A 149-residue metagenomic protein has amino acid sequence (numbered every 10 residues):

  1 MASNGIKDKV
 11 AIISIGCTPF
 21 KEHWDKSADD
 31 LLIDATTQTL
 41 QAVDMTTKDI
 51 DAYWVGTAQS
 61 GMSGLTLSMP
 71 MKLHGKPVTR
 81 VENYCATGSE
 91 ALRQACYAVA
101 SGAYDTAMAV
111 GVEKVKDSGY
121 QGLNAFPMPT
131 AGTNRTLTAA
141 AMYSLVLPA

Functional and structural regions predicted by a protein language model:
M1-T79, V112-A149: Conserved "HGTGT" condensation-loop signature of ketosynthase/thiolase-family condensing enzymes that catalyze
N83-E113, A140-A149: Active-site-proximal alpha-helical scaffold in enzymes
